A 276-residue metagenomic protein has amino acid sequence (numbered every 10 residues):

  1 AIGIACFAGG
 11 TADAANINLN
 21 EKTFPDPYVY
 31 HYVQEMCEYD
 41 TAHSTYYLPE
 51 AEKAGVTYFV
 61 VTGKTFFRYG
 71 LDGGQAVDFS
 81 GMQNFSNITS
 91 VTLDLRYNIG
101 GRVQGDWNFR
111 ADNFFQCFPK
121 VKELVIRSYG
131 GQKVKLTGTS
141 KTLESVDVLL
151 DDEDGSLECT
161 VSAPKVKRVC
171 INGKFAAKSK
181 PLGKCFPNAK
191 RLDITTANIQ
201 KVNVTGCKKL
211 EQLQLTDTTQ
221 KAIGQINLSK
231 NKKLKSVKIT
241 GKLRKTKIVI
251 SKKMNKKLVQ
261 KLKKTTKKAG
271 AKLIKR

Functional and structural regions predicted by a protein language model:
A1-C6: Bacterial N-terminal signal peptides
F7-F175, S179-P187, D193, K247-R276: N-terminal capping/linker segments that flank leucine-rich repeat
S90-T92, N98-I99, K120, Q212 (+3 more regions): Extracellular beta-helix/beta-solenoid repeat scaffolds
K122, T142-E144, K165-K167, C185-R191 (+4 more regions): Tandem repeat domain/solenoid detector
T139, S179, G183-K184, N203-T205 (+4 more regions): Predominantly soluble domains enriched in secretory-pathway, periplasmic, or organellar proteins
K208-K209, T218-T219, L228-K233, I250-K253 (+1 more regions): Extracellular beta-rich repeat passengers
I226, K235-L258: Leucine-rich repeat domain C-terminal region
